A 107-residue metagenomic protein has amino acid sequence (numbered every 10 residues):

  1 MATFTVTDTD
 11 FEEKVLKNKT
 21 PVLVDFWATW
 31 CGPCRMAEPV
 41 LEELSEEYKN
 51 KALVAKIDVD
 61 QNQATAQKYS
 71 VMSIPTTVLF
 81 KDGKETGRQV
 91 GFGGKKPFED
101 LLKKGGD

Functional and structural regions predicted by a protein language model:
A2, T7, W27, L53-A55: Conserved Rossmann-like nucleotide-binding pocket used by diverse enzymes that bind dinucleotide cofactors
F4-V22, Q63: A short beta-strand-turn-helix
K19, W27-W30, S73: Short pre-active-site segment immediately N-terminal to redox-active cysteine/selenocysteine motifs in thiol-based
L23-V24, V54, T77: Hydrophobic beta-strand anchors of alpha/beta hydrolase catalytic cores
R35-K49: Typically the conserved alpha-helix immediately C-terminal to a functionally engaged Cys/Sec in thioredoxin-like
V59-T65: Structural microenvironment flanking redox-active thiols in thiol-disulfide oxidoreductases
T65-I74, V78-D82, F92: Structural alpha/beta surface segment adjacent to cysteine/selenocysteine redox centers across thiol/disulfide enzymes
K81-D107: Non-catalytic, surface beta->alpha helical segment in thiol-disulfide oxidoreductase systems
